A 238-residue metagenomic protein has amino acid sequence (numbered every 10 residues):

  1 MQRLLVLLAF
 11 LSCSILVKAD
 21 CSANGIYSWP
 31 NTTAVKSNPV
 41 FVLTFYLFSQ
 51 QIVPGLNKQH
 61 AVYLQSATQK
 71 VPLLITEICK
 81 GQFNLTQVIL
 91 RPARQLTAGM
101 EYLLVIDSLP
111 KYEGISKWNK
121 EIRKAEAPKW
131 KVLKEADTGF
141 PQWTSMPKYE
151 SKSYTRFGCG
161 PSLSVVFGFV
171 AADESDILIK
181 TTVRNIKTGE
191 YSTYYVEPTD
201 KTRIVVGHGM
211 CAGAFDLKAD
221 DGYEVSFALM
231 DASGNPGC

Functional and structural regions predicted by a protein language model:
L4-V17: Sec-dependent N-terminal signal peptides
K18-L64, N119-S175, E224-A228: N-terminal non-catalytic regions of secreted/periplasmic and cell-surface proteins
L64-S66, T181-N185: Conserved aromatic beta-strand anchor motif in extracellular beta-sandwich/beta-rich domains
K70-G81, T188-G207: Solvent-exposed serine/threonine-rich low-complexity stretches and specific carbohydrate-binding patches
T86-P110: Ligand-binding face of N-terminal immunoglobulin V-set domains in extracellular IgSF glycoproteins
A93-M100, C211-G222: Surface-exposed, short loops/turns at beta-strand junctions within beta-sandwich domains
S108-W118, M230-C238: Short acidic/polar inter-strand loop motif in beta-rich domains
D216-P236: Beta-strand-rich modules
